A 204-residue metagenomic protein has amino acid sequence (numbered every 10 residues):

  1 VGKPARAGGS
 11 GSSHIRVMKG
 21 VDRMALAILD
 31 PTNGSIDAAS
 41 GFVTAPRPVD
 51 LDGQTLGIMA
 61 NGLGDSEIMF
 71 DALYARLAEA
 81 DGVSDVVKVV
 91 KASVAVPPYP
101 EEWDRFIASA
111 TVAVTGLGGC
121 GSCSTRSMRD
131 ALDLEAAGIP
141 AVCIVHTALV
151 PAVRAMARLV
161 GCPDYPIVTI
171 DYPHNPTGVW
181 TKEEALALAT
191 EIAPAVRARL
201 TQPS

Functional and structural regions predicted by a protein language model:
K3-R23: Short, Lys/Arg-enriched N-terminal segments with co-localized hydrophobic residues within the first ~10-30 amino acids
K19-P46: N-terminal amphipathic/basic leader segments beginning at the initiator methionine
A39-S40, S93-D104: Structural motif
Q54, I58-A75: Glycine-rich phosphate/diphosphate-binding loop of Rossmann-like nucleotide-binding domains
E79-A92, Y165-D171: Short beta-strand elements in bilobed, periplasmic/extracellular small-molecule ligand-binding domains
S124-E135: Short Gly/Thr/Asp-enriched flexible loops that form oxyanion-binding sites at enzyme active sites
I170-S204: A charged, well-structured terminal subsegment
